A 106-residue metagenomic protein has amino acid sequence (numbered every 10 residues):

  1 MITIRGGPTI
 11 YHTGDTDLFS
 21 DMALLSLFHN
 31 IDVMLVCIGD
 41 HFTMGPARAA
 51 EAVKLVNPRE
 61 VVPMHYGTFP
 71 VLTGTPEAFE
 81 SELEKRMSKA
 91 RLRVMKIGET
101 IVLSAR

Functional and structural regions predicted by a protein language model:
M1-L27, V94-R106: Core dinuclear metal-dependent hydrolase active-site scaffold
G7, N30-V33, N57, A90: Loop/turn elements at helix/coil->beta-strand transitions in domains of secreted/extracellular proteins
I10-G14, M34-D40, V61-H65, M95-I97: Active-site neighborhood of phospho(di)ester-bond hydrolases with catalytic His/Asp-centered motifs
L18-D21, M44-E51: Alpha-helical scaffolding within the catalytic cores of extracellular/periplasmic polymer-degrading hydrolases
L18-F19, C37, T75: Alpha-helix initiation/capping motif
L24-V33, I38, S81: A signal for specific C-terminal beta-sheet/loop modules enriched in small/flexible residues with GP/PG/PP motifs
L25, R48-A50, K54-R106: Binuclear metal-ion centers of metallo-dependent hydrolases, dominated by the metallo-beta-lactamase
G39-M44, F69-V71: Acidic-and-aromatic substrate-binding clefts and catalytic sites of carbohydrate-active enzymes
